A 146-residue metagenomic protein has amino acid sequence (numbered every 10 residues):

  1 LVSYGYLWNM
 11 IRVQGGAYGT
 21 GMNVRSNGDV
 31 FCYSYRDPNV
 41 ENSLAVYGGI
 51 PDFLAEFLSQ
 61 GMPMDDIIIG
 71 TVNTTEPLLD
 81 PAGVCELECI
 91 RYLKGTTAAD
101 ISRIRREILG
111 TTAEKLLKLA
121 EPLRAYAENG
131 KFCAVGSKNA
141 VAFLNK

Functional and structural regions predicted by a protein language model:
L1-V46, R106-A127, K146: Non-catalytic beta-strand/loop surface segments
I11, P51-F53, I104: Bulky hydrophobic/aromatic packing residues
M22-L79: M16/insulysin-pitrilysin zinc metalloprotease superfamily fold
I68, V72-K146: C-terminal regions of mature proteins
